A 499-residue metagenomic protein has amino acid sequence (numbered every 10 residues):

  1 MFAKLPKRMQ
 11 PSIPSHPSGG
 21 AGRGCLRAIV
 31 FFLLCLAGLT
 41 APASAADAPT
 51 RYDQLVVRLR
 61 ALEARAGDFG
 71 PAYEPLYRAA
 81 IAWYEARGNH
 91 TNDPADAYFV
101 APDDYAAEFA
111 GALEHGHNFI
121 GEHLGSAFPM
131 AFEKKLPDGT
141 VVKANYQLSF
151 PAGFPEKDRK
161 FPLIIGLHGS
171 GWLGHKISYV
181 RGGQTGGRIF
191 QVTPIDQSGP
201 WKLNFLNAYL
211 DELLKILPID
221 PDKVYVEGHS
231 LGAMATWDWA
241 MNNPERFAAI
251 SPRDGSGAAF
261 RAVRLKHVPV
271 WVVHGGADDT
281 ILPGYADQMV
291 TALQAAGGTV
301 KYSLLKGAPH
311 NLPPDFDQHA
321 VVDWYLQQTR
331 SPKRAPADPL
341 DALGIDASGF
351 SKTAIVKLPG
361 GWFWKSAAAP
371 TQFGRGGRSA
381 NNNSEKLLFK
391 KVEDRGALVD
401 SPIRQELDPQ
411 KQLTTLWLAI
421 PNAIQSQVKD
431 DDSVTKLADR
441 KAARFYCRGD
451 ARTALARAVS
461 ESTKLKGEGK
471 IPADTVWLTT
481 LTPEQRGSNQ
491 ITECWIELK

Functional and structural regions predicted by a protein language model:
R27-L39: Bacterial N-terminal signal peptides
A46-F161, W237-W239, D287, K333-L343: A domain-start/cap signature at the N-terminus of enzymes
A152-R159, W201-L231, M241-P244: Gly/Ser-rich "nucleophile elbow"/oxyanion-hole loop immediately N-terminal to the catalytic nucleophile in hydrolases
K160-K215: Active-site machinery of serine-nucleophile hydrolases
D222-H267: Primarily recognizes the serine-hydrolase "nucleophile elbow" in alpha/beta-hydrolase and SGNH/GDSL folds
W271-H274, D278: Short beta-strand/loop motif that positions the catalytic acidic residue of the alpha/beta-hydrolase fold
D279, P283-L343: C-terminal catalytic histidine-bearing segment of alpha/beta-hydrolase fold enzymes
L340-K499: A solvent-exposed interaction/effector surface
